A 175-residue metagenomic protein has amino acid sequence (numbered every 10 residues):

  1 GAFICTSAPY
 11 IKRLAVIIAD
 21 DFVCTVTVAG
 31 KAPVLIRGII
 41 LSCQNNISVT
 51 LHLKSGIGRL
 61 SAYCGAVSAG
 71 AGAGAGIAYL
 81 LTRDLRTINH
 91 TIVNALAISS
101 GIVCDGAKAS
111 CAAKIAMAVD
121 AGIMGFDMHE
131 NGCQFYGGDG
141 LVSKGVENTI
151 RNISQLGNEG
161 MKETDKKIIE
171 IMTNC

Functional and structural regions predicted by a protein language model:
A2-F3, S7-R13, I18-V34, A75-T82: Alpha-helical support elements that line or immediately flank enzyme active sites and cofactor-binding pockets
A8-P9, I39-C43, T87-V93: Short, functional N-terminal and low-complexity linear motifs
V16, V26, V49, L80 (+2 more regions): Hydrophobic alpha-helical elements and their junctions with loops/disorder across both membrane and soluble proteins
I36, I40-L81, L85, I98-G125: A structural-propensity feature for long, helix-poor, extended segments
T82-C175: Functionally critical mobile loop/hinge segments
